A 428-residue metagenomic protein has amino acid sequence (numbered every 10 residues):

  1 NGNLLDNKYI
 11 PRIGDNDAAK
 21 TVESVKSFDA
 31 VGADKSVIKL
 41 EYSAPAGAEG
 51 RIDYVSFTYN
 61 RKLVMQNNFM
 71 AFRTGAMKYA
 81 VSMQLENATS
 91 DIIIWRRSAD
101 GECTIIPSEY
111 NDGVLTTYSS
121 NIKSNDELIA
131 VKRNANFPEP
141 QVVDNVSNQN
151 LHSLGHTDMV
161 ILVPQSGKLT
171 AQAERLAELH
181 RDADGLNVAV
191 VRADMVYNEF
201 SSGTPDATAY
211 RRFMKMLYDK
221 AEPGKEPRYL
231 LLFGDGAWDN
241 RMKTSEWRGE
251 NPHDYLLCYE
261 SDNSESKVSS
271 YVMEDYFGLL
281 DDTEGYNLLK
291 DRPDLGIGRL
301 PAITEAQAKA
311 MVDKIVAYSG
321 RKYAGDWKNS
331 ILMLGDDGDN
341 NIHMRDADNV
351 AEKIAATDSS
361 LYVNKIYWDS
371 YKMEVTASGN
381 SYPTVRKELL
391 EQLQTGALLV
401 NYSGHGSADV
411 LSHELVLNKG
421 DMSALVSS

Functional and structural regions predicted by a protein language model:
N1-S428: Cysteine-dependent hydrolase recognition
